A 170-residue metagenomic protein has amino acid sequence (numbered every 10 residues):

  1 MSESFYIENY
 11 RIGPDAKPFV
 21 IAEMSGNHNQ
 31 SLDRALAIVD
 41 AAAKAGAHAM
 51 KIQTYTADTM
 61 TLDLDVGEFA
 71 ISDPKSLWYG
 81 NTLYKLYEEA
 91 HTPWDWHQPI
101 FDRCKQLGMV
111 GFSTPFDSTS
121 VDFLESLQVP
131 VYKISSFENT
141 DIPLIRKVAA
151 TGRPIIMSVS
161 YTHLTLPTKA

Functional and structural regions predicted by a protein language model:
M1-I21: N-terminal amphipathic alpha-helix/helix-capping segment at the start of soluble metabolic enzymes
V20-A22, M50-I52, G111-S113, Y132-I134 (+1 more regions): Hydrophobic faces of well-ordered beta-strands that scaffold small-molecule active sites in alpha/beta enzyme cores
V20-R34, L86-A90, V110-S113: Active-site mouth loops of central-metabolism enzymes
E23, A42, L124, S158: Conserved, mostly hydrophobic/aromatic
A49-E89: Glycine-rich, proline-tolerant flexible connector loops at the mouths of alpha/beta enzymes
L77-S136: Active-site beta->alpha loop and helix N-cap motifs at the rims of alpha/beta catalytic domains
I134-A150, L164: Active-site-adjacent beta->alpha loops and helix N-cap segments on the catalytic face of soluble alpha/beta enzymes
T162-A170: Conserved small/polar residues in nucleotide/adenosyl-binding loops
